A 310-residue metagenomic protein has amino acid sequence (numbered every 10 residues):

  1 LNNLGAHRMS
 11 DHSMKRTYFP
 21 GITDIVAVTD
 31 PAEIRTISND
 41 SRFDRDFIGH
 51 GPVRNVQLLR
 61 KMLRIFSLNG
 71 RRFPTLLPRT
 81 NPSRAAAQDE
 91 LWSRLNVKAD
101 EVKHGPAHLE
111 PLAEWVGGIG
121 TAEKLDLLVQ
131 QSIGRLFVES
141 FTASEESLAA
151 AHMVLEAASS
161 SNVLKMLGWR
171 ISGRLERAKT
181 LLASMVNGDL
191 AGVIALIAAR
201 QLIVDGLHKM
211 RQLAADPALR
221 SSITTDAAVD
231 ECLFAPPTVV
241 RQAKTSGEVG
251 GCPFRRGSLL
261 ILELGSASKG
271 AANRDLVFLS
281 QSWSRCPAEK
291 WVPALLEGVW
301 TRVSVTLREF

Functional and structural regions predicted by a protein language model:
L1-H7: N- or domain-start disorder-to-order transition segments that initiate the globular core
D11-V28, A32-R35, N39-F310: Cytochrome P450
